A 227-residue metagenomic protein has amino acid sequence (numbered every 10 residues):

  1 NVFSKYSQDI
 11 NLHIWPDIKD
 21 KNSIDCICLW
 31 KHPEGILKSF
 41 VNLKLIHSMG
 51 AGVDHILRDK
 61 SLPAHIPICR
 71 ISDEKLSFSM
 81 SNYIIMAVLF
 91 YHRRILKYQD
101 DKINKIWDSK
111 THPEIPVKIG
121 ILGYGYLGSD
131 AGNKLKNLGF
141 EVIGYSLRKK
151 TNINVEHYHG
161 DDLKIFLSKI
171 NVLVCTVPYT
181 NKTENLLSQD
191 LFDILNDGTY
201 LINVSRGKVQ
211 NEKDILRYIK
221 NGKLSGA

Functional and structural regions predicted by a protein language model:
N1-I24: N-terminal glycine-/charge-rich "phosphate-binding" loop or analogous flexible N-terminal tail
D20-C26, F40-K44, S168-L173, N196-T199: Short acidic/histidine-rich motifs immediately flanking catalytic phosphotransfer sites in two-component signaling
D25-Q99: Phosphate/diphosphate ligand-binding glycine-rich loop within oxidoreductases
H65, I115-I119, G198: Phosphate-coordination loops involved in phosphoryl transfer and adenosine-cofactor binding
Y98-D130: Glycine-rich NAD(P)-binding loop of Rossmann-like domains
G132, K136, I219: Gly/Ala-rich phosphate-binding loop of Rossmann-like dinucleotide-binding domains, activating on the conserved
N137-N154: NAD(P)-binding Rossmann-fold cofactor-contacting core
K149-A227: Rossmann-like adenosine-cofactor binding region
